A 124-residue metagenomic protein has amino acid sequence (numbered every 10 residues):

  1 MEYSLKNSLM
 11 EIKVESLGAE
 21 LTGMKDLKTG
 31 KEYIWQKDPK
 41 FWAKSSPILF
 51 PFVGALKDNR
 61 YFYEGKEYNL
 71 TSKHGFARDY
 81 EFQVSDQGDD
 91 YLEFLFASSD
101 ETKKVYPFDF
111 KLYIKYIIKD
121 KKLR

Functional and structural regions predicted by a protein language model:
M1-R124: Surface-exposed acidic/polar loop and edge beta-strand patches at domain peripheries
